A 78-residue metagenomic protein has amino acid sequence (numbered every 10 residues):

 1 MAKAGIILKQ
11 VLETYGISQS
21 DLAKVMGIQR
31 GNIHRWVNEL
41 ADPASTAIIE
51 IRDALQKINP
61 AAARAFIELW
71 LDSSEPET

Functional and structural regions predicted by a protein language model:
M1-Y15, V25, R52: A short, Lys/Arg-rich alpha-helix, primarily the initiator
L8, Q19, I48: Helix-turn-helix DNA-binding elements, focusing on the entry/boundary residues of the two helices that contact DNA
D21-A23: Short alpha-helical "recognition helix" segments of helix-turn-helix
G27-P43: Recognition helix of helix-turn-helix/homeodomain-like DNA-binding domains that insert into the DNA major groove
S45-A65: DNA major-groove recognition helix of helix-turn-helix/homeodomain DNA-binding modules
A61-T78: Short, charged recognition helix plus adjacent turn of helix-turn-helix-like nucleic-acid-binding domains
